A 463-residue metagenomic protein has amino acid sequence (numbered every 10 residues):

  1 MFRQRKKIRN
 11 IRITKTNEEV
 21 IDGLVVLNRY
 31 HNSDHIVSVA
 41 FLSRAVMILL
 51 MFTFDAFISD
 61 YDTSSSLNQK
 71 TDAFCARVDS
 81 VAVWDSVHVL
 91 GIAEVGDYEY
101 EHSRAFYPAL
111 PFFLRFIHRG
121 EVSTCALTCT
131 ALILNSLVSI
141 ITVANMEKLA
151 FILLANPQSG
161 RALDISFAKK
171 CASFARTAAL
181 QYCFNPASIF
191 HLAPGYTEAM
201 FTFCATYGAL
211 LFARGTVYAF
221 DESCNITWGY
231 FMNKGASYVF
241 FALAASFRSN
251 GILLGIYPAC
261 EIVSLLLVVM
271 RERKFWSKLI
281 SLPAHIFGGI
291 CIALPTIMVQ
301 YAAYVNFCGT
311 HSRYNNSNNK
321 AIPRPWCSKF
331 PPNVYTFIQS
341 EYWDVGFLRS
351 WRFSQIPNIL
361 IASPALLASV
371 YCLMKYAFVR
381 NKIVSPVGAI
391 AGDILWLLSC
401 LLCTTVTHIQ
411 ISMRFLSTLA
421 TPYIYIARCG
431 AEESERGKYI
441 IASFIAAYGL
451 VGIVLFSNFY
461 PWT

Functional and structural regions predicted by a protein language model:
V46-S59, A242-A377, K382, D393 (+1 more regions): Membrane-lumen/periplasm interface segments of specific transmembrane helices in polyprenyl phosphate-linked
T53, A187-F201, I411, F415: Short acidic/glycine- and proline-prone juxtamembrane loop motifs at membrane-interface regions of multi-pass membrane
S80-S123, L137: Short hydrophobic/aromatic helix or loop-helix immediately within or flanking a transmembrane segment in polytopic
L110, L114-E121, C129-N145, F201-C204 (+3 more regions): Transmembrane alpha-helices of multi-pass, membrane-embedded glycan-processing enzymes that use lipid-linked
T124-T130, M146-F184: Transmembrane-helix signature of polytopic, membrane-embedded enzymes that assemble or transfer cell-envelope glycans
K170-A187, P194, G229, F241 (+1 more regions): Short helix- or helix-capping micro-motifs that position conserved polar/aromatic residues at function-defining sites
M200-I226, N233-S237, T421, Y425: Specific aromatic-rich, kink-prone transmembrane helix
N381-V406, I411-P422, R436-Y448: Transmembrane alpha-helix segments characteristic of polytopic inner-membrane glycan-assembly/cell-envelope
